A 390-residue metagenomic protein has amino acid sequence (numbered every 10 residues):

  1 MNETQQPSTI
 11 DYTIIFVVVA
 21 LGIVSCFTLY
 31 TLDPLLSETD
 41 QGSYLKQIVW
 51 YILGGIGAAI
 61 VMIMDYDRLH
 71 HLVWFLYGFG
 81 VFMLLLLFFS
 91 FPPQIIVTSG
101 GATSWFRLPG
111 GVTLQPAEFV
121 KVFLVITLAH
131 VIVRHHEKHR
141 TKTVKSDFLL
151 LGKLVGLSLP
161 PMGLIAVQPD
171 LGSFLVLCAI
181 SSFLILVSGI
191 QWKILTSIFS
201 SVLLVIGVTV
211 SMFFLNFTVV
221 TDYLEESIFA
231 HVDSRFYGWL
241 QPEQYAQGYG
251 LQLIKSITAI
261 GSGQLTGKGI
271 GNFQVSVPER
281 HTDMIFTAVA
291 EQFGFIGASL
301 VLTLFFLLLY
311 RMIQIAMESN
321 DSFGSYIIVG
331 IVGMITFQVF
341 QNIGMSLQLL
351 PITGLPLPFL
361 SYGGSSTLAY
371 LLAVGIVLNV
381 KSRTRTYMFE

Functional and structural regions predicted by a protein language model:
M1-N2, L29, N342-E390: A juxtamembrane structural motif centered on a specific transmembrane helix
N2-Q5, F27-T28, L36-L45, V49 (+6 more regions): Membrane-helix boundary/helix-loop-helix interface segments in multi-pass membrane proteins
N2-V18: N-terminal membrane topogenic signal
V49-G54, V120, Q292-M312: Hydrophobic alpha-helical transmembrane segments
I56-D67, A129-E137, S182-Q191, L307-A316 (+1 more regions): Structural signal for the C-terminal ends of transmembrane alpha-helices and the immediately following loop
W74-F75, K153-G163, L171-D222: Hydrophobic alpha-helical segments of polytopic membrane proteins
F199-F295: Hydrophobic, glycine- and aromatic-enriched re-entrant/interface helices and adjoining loop segments
I315-T353: Loop-to-helix entry and N-terminal half of a specific, functionally important transmembrane alpha helix in multi-pass
